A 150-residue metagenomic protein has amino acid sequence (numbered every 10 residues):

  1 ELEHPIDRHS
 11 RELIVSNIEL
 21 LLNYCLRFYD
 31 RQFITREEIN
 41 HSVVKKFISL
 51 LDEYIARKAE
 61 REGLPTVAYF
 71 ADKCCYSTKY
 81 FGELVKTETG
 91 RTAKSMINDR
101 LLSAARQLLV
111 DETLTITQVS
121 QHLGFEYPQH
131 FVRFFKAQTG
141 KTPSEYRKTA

Functional and structural regions predicted by a protein language model:
E1-S49: An amphipathic alpha-helical interaction segment
E37-C74, S95-L114: A short, Lys/Arg-enriched amphipathic alpha-helix from helix-turn-helix/homeodomain DNA-binding modules
A68, K79, T115-Q118, P128-Q129: Residues within helix-turn-helix
A68, K94, T117, R133 (+1 more regions): Residues within the helices of the helix-turn-helix
F81, H130-F131, F135: Short hydrophobic/aromatic patch on the recognition helix
L84, L101, F134: Residues within the DNA-recognition helix of helix-turn-helix
T87-E126, K148-A150: Terminal helix-turn-helix DNA-binding modules in bacterial transcription factors
R133-A150: …primarily DNA-binding HTH/wHTH and HhH modules…
